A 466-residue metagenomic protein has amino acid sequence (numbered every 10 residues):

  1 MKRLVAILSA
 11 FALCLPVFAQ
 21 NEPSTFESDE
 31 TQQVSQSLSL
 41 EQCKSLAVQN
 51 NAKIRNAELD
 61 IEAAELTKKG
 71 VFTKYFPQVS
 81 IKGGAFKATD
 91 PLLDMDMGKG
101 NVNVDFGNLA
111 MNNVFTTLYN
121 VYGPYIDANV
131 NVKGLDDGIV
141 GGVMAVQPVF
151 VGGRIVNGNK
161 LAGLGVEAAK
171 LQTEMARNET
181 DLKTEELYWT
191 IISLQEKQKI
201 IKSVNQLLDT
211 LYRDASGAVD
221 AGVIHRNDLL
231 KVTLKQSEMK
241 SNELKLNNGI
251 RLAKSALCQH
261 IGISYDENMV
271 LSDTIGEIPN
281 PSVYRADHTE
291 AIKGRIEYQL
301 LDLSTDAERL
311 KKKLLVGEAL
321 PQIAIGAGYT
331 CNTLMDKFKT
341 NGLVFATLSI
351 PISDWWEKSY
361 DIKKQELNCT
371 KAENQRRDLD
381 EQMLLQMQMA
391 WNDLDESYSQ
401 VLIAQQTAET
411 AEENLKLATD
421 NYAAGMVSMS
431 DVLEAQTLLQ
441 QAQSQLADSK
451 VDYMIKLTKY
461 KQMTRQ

Functional and structural regions predicted by a protein language model:
K2-I7, P23-Q32, S80-K82, T89-L93 (+2 more regions): Acidic, low-complexity, intrinsically disordered peripheral segments
I7-P16: Bacterial N-terminal signal peptides
A19-L92, V223, Y265-R309, I352: Bacterial Sec-pathway N-terminal export signals of envelope proteins
S24-S35, K82-V143, L271-S282, G326-D354 (+1 more regions): Small/polar, glycine/serine/threonine/aspartate-rich low-complexity segments that form flexible
L38, L66-K68, L171-I292, A390-D393 (+2 more regions): Periplasmic alpha-helical coiled-coil/stalk elements that build and connect Gram-negative outer-membrane
S45-R55, E62-P77, N131-L135, V143-K160 (+6 more regions): A glycine-/polar-enriched beta->alpha junction
N56-V71, A176, T180-K199, G217 (+4 more regions): Amphipathic alpha-helical coiled-coil segments
L246, I296-E297, S449: Metallo-beta-lactamase
